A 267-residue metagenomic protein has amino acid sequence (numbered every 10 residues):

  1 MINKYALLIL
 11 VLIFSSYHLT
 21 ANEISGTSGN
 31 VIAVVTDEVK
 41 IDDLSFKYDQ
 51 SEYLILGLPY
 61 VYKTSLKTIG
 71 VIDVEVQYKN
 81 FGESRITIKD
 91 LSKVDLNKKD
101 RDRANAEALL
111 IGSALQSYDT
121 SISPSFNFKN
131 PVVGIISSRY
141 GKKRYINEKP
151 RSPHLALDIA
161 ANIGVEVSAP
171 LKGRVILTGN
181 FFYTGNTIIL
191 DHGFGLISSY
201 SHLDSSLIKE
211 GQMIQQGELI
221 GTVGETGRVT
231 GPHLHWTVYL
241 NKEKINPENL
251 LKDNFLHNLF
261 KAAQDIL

Functional and structural regions predicted by a protein language model:
M1-I2: N-terminal secretory signal peptides that target proteins for export/translocation
Y5-S15: Sec-dependent N-terminal signal peptides
L8-I9, G26, L240: Generic alpha-helix initiation/capping and coil-helix boundary signal
Y17-A21: Sec/Tat signal peptide C-region and signal peptidase I cleavage site
N22-I135, R139: Non-catalytic extracellular/periplasmic "stalk" and linker regions immediately N-terminal to catalytic or recognition
K129-L267: Catalytic cores of peptidoglycan-degrading enzymes
